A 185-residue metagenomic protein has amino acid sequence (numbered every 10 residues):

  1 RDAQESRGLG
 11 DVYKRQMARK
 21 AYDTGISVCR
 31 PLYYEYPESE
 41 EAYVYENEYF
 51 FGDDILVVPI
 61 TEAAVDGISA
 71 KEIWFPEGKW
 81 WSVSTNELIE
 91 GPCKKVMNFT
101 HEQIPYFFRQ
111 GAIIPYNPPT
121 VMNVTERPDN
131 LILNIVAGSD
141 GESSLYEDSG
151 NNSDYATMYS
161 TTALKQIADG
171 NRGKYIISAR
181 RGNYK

Functional and structural regions predicted by a protein language model:
D2-Y13: Single conserved hydrophobic/aromatic residue that forms the stacking wall/gate of nucleotide- or nucleobase-binding
R7, Q16-A21, P31-E35, P59-I60 (+2 more regions): Generic, well-ordered alpha-helical scaffold segments in large soluble proteins
K14, V57, W80, Y106 (+1 more regions): Hydrophobic, well-ordered secondary-structure elements that form the walls of internal hydrophobic environments
R15-E35, V121-M122, D129, E147-S149: Short coil/turn segments at secondary-structure boundaries
S27-A70, I89-E90: Flexible, glycine/threonine-enriched loop-and-boundary segments that flank and lead into catalytic domains of large
V65-P76, R180-K185: Surface-exposed beta-strand/loop patches in extracellular or lumenal glycoproteins
S82-Q103: Solvent-exposed beta-strand/loop surfaces of large extracellular or lumenal domains
Y106-K185: Accessory, solvent-exposed terminal regions and/or long lumenal/extracellular loops of proteins
